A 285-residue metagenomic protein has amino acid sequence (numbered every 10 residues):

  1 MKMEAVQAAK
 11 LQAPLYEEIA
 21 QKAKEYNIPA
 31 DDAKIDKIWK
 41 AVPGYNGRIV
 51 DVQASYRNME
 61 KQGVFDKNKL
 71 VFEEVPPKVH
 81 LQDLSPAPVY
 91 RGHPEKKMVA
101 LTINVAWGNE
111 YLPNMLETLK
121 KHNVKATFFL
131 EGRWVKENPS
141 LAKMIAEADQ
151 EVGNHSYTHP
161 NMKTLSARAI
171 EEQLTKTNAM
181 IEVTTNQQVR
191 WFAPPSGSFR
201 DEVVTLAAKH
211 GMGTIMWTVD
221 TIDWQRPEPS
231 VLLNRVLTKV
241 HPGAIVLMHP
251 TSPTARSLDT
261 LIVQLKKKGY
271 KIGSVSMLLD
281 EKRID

Functional and structural regions predicted by a protein language model:
M1-L101, N109-P113, I272-D285: N-terminal pre-catalytic segment of deacetylase/amide-hydrolase enzymes
V6, K10-L11, Q21-E25, M98 (+9 more regions): A near-ubiquitous, low-amplitude feature marking generic local secondary-structure context
A9-P14, E18-I19, L119, V236 (+2 more regions): Intrinsic structural disorder
N27, S140, M144-E147, P160-D285: Catalytic domains of cell-wall/extracellular-matrix polysaccharide-remodeling enzymes, centered on de-N-acetylation
G44-G47, G63, G92, G108 (+7 more regions): Residue-identity detector for glycine
G63-N161, Q173, N178-V183, V189: Active-site beta->alpha N-cap acidic-glycine motif
